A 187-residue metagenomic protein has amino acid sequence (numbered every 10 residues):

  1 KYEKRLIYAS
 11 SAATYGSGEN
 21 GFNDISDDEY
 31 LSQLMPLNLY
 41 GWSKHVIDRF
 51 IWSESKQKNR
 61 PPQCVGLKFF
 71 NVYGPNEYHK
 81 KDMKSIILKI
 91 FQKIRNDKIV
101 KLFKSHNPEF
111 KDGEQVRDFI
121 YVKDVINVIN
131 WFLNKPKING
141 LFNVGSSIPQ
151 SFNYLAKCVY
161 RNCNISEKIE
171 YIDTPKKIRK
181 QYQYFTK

Functional and structural regions predicted by a protein language model:
K1-L39: Conserved Rossmann-fold NAD(P)-dependent oxidoreductase catalytic core, especially the SDR/UDP-sugar
Y2-I7, G18, R60-Q63, I99 (+1 more regions): Active-site loop of short-chain dehydrogenase/reductase
L6-S10, V65-N71, D118, N143-V144: Structural signature of the Rossmann-like NAD(P)-dependent dehydrogenase/reductase core
T14-G16, N38-L39, P62-I86, F110: Flexible, glycine-rich beta-alpha linker
S17-E19, N76, N153-L155: Short glycine-/acidic-enriched loop or helix-start segments at secondary-structure transitions that form or flank
M35-F70, K89-N96: Active-site Tyr-X1-5-Lys
P36-H45, K81-L88, D118-F119, P149: Short-chain dehydrogenase/reductase
I94-K187: C-terminal substrate-binding subdomain of Rossmann-fold SDR/epimerase-dehydratase oxidoreductases
